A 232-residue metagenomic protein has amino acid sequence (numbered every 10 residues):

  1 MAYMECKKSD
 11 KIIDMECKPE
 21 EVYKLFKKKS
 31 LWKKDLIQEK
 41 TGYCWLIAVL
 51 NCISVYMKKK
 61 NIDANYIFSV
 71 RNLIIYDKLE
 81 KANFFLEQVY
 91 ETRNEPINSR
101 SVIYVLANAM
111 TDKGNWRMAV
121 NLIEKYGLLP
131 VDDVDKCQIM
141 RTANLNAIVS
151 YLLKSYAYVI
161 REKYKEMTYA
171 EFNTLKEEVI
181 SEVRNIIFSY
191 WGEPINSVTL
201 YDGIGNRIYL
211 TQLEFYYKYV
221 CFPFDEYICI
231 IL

Functional and structural regions predicted by a protein language model:
M1-L232: Catalytic-core signature of thiol
